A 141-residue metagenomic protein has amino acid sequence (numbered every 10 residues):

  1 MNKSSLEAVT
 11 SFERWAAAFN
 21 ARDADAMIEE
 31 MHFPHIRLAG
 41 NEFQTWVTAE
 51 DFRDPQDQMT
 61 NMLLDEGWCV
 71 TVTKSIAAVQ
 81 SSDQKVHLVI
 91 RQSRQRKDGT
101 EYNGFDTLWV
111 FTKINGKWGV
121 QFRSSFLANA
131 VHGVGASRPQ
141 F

Functional and structural regions predicted by a protein language model:
M1-F33, E50, R138-F141: Short, low-complexity N-terminal intrinsically disordered segments enriched in polar/charged residues
A24-I76, Q84: A solvent-exposed, acidic/Ser-Thr-rich amphipathic alpha-helical stretch
P34-I36, V89-Q95: Generic short beta-strand segments
T73-A78, R91-R94, D106-T112: Hydrophobic/aromatic beta-strand elements that line small-molecule binding cavities or substrate pockets in beta-rich
A78-V86, F111-W118: A short, structured loop/turn motif at beta-sheet edges
L88-V89, Q121: Beta-strand residues in well-ordered beta-sheet regions across diverse protein folds
R94-Y102: Short, cysteine-centered beta-strand-loop-beta hairpins and adjacent loop/turn segments enriched in charged/polar
N103-R138: Short beta-strand edge/turn micro-motifs at domain boundaries
